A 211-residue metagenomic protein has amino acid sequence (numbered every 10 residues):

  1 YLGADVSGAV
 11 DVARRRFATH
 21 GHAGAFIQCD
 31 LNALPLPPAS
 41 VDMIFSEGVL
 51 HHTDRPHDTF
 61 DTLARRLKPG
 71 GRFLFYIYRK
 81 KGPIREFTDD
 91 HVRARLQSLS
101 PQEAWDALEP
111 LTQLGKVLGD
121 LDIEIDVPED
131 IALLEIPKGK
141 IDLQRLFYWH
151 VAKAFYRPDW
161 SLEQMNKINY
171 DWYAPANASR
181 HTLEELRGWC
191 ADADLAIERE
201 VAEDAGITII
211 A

Functional and structural regions predicted by a protein language model:
Y1-A33, D58: Class I SAM-dependent methyltransferase SAM/SAH-binding core
A18, D54, K68: Short conserved AdoMet
N32-M43: A short acidic, Gly/Pro-enriched loop at the edge of an enzyme's catalytic core that lines a small-molecule cofactor
D42-R55: A short SAM/SAH-binding and catalytic strip from SAM-dependent methyltransferases
F45, Y78-Q97, K153-A176: Short, glycine-/aromatic-enriched active-site segment of Class I SAM-dependent methyltransferases
H57-R72: A short glycine-rich, Lys/Arg-flanked "PGG" loop and its adjoining helix->strand segment in the class I
R72-D126, G139-Y148: Conserved class I S-adenosyl-L-methionine
L146-A211: C-terminal lobe and adjacent flexible extensions of AdoMet/dcAdoMet transferase-like proteins
